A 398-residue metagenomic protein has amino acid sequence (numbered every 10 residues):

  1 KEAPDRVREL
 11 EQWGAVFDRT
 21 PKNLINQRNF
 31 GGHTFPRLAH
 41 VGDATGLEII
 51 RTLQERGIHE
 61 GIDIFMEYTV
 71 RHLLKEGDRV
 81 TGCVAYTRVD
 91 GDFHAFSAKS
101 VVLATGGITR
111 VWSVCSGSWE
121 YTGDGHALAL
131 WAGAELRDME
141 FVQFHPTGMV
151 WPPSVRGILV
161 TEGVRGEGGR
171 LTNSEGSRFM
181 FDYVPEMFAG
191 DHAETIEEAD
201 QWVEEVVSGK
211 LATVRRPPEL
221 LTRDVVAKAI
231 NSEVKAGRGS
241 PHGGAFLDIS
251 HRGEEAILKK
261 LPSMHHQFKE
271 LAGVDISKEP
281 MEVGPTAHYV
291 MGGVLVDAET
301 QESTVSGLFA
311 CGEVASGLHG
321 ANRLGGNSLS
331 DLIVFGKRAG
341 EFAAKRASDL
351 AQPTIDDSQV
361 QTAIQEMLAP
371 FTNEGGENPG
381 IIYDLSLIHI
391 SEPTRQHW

Functional and structural regions predicted by a protein language model:
K1-V16, A134-R137, V142: Conserved FAD-binding subdomain of flavin-dependent enzymes
R6-D92, A104, G148-P152, G157: Conserved redox-cofactor binding core of oxidoreductases
E9, A15-A39, E76-D78, T172-H192 (+7 more regions): Glycine- and aromatic-enriched mobile tails/lids
R71-V80, V84-Y86, K259-A315: A glycine-rich dinucleotide-binding beta-alpha-beta segment and adjacent secondary-structure elements that constitute
G91-S100, T304: Core beta-strand elements of the Rossmann-like FAD/NAD(P) dinucleotide-binding domain in flavoenzyme oxidoreductases
S100-I158, N322-F342: Glycine-rich loop(s) and the adjacent beta-strand/alpha-helix scaffold that form part
E135-E270, V274, F342-S348: An anion/pyrophosphate-binding glycine-rich loop and adjacent beta-alpha core in soluble alpha-beta enzymes
